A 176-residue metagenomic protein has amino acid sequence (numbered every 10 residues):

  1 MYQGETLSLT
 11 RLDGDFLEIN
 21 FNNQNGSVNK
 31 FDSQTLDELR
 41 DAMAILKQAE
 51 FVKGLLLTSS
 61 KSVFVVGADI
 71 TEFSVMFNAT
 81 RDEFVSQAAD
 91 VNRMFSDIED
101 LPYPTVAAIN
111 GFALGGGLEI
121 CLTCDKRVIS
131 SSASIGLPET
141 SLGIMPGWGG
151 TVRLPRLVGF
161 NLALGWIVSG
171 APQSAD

Functional and structural regions predicted by a protein language model:
M1-T58, D82, R93-S96: Conserved CoA-thioester-binding segment of acyl-CoA-metabolizing enzymes
F21-N25, F77, E139: Short, histidine-centered active-site or binding-site loop motifs used for metal coordination, general acid-base
S59-M94, A113, S141-I144: Glycine- (often His-adjacent) and acidic-residue-rich active-site loop that binds/positions the CoA thioester
D97-G116, I120-S134, P138-D176: Crotonase-fold acyl-CoA enzyme core
